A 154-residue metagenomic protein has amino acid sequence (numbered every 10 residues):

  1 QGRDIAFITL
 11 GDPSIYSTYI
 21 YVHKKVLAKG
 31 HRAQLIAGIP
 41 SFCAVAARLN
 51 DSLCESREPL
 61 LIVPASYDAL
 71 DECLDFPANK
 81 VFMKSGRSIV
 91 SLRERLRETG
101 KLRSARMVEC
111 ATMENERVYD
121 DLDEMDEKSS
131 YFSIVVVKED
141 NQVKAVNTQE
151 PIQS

Functional and structural regions predicted by a protein language model:
Q1: Ligand-binding beta-strand-loop-alpha-helix segment within the catalytic cores of soluble metabolic enzymes
I5, D75-S154: A contiguous loop/helix-start segment that scaffolds small-molecule binding in enzyme catalytic cores
G11: C-type cytochrome heme-c attachment and multiheme electron-transfer modules
S14-F76, D126, D140-V143: Class I SAM-dependent methyltransferase SAM-binding "motif I" and its flanking Rossmann-like core
